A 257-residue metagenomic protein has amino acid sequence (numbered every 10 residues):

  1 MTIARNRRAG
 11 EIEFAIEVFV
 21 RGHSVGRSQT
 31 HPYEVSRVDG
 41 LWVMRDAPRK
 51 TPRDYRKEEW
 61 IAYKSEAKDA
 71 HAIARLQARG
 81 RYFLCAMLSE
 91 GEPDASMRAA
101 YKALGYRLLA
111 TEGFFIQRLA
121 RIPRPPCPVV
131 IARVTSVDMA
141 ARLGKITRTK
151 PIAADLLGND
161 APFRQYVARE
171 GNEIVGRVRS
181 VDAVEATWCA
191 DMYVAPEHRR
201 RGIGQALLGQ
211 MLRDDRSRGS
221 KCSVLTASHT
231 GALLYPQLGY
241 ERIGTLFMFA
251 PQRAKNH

Functional and structural regions predicted by a protein language model:
M1-R75, R79-R81, P93: N-terminal charged segments
V18-P32, A95-M97, G144-R169: Active-site rim helix/loop that mediates acceptor-substrate recognition in acyltransferases
K64-R133, L225-A227, F249-P251: Acyl-donor-binding surface of acyltransferase catalytic domains
E66-R75, V194, R200-R213, Q237: Conserved acetyl-CoA-binding loop-helix of GNAT-fold acetyltransferases
Y101, Y235, Y240: Conserved active-site tyrosine of GNAT-family acetyltransferases
P151-P196: A conserved beta-strand-loop-helix scaffold within acyl/acetyltransferase catalytic domains
L208, H229-G231, R253: Short glycine/proline-centered loop/turn elements that form peptide/ligand docking sites
